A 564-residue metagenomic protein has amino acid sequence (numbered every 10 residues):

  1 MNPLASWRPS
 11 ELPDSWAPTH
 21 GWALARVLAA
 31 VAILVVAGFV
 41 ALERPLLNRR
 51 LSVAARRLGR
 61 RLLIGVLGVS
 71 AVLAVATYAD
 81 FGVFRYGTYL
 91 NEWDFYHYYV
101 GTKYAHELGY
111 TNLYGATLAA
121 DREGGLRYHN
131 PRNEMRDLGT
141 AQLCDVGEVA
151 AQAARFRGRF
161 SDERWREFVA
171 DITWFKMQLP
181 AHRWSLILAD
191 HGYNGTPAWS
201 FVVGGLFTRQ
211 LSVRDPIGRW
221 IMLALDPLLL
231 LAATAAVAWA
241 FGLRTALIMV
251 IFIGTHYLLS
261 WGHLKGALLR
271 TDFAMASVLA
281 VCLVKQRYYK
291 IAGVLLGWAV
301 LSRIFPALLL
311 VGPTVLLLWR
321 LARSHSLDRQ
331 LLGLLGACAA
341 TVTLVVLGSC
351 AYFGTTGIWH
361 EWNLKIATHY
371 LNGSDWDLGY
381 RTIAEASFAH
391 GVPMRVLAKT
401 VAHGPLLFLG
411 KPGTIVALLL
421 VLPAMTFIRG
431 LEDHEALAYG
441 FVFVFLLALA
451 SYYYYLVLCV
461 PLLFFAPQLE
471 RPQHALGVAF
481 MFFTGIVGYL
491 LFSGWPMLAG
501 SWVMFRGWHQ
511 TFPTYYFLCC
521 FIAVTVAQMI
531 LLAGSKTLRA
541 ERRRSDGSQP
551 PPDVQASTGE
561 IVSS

Functional and structural regions predicted by a protein language model:
M1-C282, Q286-Y289, L317-Y452, S501-W508 (+4 more regions): Primarily membrane-embedded glycan-assembly and transfer machineries that use lipid-linked glycans
I33, L309-P313, G440, L456-L462 (+1 more regions): Hydrophobic core segments of alpha-helical transmembrane domains in multi-pass membrane proteins
D80, S260-W261, P306-L309, L321-R323 (+3 more regions): Juxtamembrane membrane-interface segments at transmembrane alpha-helix termini
I248-G254, G293-A299, A436-F443, Q473-V487: Central hydrophobic cores of alpha-helical transmembrane segments in multi-pass integral membrane proteins
L279-A280, I304-F305, L317-R320, V444 (+2 more regions): Alpha-helical transmembrane segments and their membrane-interface exit regions
V294-L318, L446-V457: Transmembrane helices and adjacent periplasmic/lumenal helix-loop junctions of polyprenol-phosphate-dependent
P423-F427, Y453-P467: Alpha-helical transmembrane segments in multipass membrane proteins, preferentially the mid-helix core
F464-A556, E560-S564: Aromatic-enriched
